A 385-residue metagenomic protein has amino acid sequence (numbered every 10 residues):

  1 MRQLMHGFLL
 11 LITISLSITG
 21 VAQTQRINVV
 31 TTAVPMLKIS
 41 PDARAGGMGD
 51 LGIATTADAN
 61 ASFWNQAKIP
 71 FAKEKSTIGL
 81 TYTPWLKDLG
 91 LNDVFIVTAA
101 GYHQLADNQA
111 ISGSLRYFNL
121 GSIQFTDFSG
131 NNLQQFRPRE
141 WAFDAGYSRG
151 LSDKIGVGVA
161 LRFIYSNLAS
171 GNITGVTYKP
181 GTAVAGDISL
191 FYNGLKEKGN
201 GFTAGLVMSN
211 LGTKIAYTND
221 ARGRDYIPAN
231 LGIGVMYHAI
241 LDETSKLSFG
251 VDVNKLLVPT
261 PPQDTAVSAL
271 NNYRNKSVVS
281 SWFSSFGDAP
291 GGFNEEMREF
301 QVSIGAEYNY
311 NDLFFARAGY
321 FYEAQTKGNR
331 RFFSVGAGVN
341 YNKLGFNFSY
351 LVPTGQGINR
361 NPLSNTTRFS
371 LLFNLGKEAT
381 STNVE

Functional and structural regions predicted by a protein language model:
M1-R26, V235, A306: Bacterial Sec-dependent N-terminal signal peptides
Q23-E385: Subset of outer-membrane beta-barrel
